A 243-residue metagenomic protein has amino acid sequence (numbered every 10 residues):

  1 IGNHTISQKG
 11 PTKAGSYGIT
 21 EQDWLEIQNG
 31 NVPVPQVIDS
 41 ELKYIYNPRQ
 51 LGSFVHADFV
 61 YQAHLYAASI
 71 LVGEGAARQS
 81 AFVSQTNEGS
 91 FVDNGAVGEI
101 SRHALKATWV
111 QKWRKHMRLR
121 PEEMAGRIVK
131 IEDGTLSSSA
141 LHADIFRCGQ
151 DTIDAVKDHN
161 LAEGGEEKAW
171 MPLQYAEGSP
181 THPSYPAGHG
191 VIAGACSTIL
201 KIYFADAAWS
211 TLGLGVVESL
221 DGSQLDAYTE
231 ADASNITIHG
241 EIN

Functional and structural regions predicted by a protein language model:
I1-N243: Hydrophobic alpha-helical bundle signature of multipass membrane enzymes
